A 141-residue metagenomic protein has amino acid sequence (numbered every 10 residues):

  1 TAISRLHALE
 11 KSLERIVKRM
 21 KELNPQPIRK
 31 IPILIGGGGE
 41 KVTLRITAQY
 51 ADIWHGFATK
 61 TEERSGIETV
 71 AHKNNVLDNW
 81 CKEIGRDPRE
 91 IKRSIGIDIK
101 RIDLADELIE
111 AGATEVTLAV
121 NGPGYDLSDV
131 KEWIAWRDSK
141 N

Functional and structural regions predicted by a protein language model:
T1-N141: Active-site-adjacent structural elements that line small-molecule/cofactor binding pockets in enzymes
